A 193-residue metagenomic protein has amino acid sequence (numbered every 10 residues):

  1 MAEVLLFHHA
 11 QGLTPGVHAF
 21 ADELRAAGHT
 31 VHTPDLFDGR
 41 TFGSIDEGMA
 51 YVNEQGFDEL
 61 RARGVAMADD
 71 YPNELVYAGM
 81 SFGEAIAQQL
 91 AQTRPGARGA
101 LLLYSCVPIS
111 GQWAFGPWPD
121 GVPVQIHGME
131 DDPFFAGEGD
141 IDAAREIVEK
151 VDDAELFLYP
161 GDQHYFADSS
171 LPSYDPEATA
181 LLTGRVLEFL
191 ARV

Functional and structural regions predicted by a protein language model:
A2-P72, F166-A167: Serine-hydrolase catalytic machinery in alpha/beta-hydrolase-like enzymes
Y77-G79, L103: Short beta-strand immediately N-terminal to the catalytic nucleophile in serine-hydrolase-like folds
G79-G83, A87: Gly/Ala-rich beta-loop-alpha elbow adjacent to hydrolase catalytic centers
P95-P108, P123: A conserved short beta-strand
W118-V124, V151-D153: Short, proline-enriched alpha-helix->beta-strand connector loops that line the catalytic pocket of alpha/beta-hydrolase
D120, I126-G128, Y159: Short beta-strand/loop motif that positions the catalytic acidic residue of the alpha/beta-hydrolase fold
P133-A143: Conserved alpha/beta-hydrolase "acid-adjacent" motif
D153-V193: C-terminal catalytic histidine-bearing segment of alpha/beta-hydrolase fold enzymes
